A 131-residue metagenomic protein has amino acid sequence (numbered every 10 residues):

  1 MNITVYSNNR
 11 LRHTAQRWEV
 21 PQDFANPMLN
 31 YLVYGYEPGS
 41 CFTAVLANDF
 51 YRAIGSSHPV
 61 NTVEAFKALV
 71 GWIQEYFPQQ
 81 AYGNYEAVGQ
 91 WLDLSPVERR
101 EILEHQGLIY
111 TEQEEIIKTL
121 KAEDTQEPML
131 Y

Functional and structural regions predicted by a protein language model:
M1, L130-Y131: Classical N-terminal secretory signal peptides
M1-V45, G55-W91: N-terminal low-complexity, intrinsically disordered segments
F50: IQ-motif-like calmodulin-binding regions
V63-L130: Amphipathic alpha-helical binding modules
